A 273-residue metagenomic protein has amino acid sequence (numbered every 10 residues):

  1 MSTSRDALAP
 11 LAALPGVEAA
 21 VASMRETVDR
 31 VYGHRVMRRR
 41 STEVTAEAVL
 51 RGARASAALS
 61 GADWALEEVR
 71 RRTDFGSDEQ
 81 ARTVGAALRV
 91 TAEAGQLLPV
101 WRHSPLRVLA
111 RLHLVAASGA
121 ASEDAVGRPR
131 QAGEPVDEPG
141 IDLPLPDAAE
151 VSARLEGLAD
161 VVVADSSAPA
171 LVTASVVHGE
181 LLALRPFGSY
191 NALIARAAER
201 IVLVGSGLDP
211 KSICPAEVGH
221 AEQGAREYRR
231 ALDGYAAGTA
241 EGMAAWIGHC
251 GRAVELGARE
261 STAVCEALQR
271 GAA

Functional and structural regions predicted by a protein language model:
M1-A273: FIC/Doc superfamily catalytic core
